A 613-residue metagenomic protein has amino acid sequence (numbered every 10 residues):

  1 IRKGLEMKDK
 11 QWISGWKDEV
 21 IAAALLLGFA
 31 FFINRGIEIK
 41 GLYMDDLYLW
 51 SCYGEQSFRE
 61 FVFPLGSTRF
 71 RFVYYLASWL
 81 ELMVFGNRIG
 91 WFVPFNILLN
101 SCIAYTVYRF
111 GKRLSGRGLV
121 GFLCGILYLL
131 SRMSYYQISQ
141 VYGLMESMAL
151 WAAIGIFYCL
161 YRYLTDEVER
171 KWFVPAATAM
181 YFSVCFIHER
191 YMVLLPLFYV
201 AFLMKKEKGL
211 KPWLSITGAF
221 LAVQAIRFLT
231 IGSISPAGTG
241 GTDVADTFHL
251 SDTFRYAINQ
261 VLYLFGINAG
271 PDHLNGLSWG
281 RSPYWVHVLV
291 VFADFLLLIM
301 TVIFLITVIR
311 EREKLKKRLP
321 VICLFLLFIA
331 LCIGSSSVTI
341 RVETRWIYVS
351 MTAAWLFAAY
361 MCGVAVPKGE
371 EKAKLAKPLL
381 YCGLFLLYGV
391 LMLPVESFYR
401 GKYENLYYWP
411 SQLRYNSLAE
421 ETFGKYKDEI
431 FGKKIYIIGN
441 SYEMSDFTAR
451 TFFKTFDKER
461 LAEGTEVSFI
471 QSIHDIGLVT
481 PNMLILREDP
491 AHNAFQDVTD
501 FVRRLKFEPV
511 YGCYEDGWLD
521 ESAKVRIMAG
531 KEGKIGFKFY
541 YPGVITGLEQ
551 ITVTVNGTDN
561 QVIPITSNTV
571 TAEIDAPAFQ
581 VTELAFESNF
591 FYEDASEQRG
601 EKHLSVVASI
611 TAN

Functional and structural regions predicted by a protein language model:
M44-V84, F220, Q224, F228-I306 (+1 more regions): Membrane-lumen/periplasm interface segments of multi-pass, membrane-embedded glycan/lipid transferases
P94-S115, G155-C159, I299-T307: Transmembrane-helix motifs of polytopic, lipid-linked glycan transferases
V107-M133, L150-W151: Transmembrane-helix signature of polytopic, membrane-embedded enzymes that assemble or transfer cell-envelope glycans
G111, L386-F456, R503: Membrane-embedded, lumen/periplasm-facing catalytic core of multi-pass transferases that use lipid-linked donors
W172-H188, L195-V200: Membrane-interface alpha helices of multi-pass inner-membrane proteins
V193-L221: Perimembrane helix-loop-helix junctions
L221, R318, C362-F398: Signature aromatic-anchored transmembrane alpha helix within multi-pass, membrane-resident enzymes that catalyze glycan
D428, K458-N613: C-terminal luminal/periplasmic domains and tails of membrane-associated envelope-modifying transferases
